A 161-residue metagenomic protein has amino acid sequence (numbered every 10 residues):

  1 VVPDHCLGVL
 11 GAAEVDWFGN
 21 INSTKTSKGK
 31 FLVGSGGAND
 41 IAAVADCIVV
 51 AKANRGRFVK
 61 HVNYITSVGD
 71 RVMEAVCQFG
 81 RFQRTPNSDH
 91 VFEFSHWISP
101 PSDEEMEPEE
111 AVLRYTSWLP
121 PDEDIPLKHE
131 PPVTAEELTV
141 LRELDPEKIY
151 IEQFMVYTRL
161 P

Functional and structural regions predicted by a protein language model:
V1-L138: Conserved phosphate- and dinucleotide-binding cores of soluble alpha/beta proteins, encompassing both enzyme active
P126-P161: Acidic/aromatic/glycine-rich contiguous surface patches that form carbohydrate-binding/processing clefts and analogous
